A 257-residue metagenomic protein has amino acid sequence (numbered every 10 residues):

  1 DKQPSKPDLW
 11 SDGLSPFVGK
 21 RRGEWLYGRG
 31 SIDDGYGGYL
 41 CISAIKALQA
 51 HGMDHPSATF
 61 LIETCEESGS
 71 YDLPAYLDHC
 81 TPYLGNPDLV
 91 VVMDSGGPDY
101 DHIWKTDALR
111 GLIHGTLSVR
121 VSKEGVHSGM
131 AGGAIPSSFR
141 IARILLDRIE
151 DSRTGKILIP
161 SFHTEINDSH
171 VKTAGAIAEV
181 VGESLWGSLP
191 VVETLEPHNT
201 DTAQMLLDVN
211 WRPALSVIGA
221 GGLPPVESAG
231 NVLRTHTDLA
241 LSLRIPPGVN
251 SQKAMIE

Functional and structural regions predicted by a protein language model:
D1-R29, L48-H51, H55, L241: Acidic/His- and Gly-rich active-site-bordering loop/insert found across diverse amide/peptide-bond hydrolases
W25, G30-A108: Acidic/histidine-rich catalytic neighborhood of metal-dependent amide-processing enzymes
L26-G28, K123-G129, V226-E227: Short small-residue beta-strand/loop micro-motif enriched in glycine and branched aliphatics
S43-A50, I144-R148, L243: Short glycine/serine- and small hydrophobic-enriched flexible loop segments
Y83, P98, D107, S128-P224 (+1 more regions): Acidic-enriched catalytic cores of C-N bond-cleaving enzymes acting on peptides and small amides
I103-D107, V226-N231: Short beta-strand/turn micro-motifs at beta-sheet edges
W104-R120: Flexible glycine/proline-rich, aromatic-decorated loop/lid segments
S228-E257: C-terminal substrate/ligand-recognition segments
